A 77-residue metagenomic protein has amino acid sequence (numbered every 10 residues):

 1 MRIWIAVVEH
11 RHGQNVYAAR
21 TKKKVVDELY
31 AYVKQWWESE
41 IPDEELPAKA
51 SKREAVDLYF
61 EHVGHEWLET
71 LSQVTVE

Functional and structural regions predicted by a protein language model:
M1-Q14: Short aromatic-glycine-(Arg/Gly/Cys) micro-motifs in beta-strand/loop hairpins
V7, K22-D27, A48-A50, V56-L58: Alpha-helical interaction segments
V8-E9, R20-D43: A short, charged, amphipathic alpha-helix used as a generic interaction element across diverse proteins
V16-A18: Well-ordered beta-strand positions in beta-sheet-rich domains
K34-E77: Short, mixed-charge low-complexity intrinsically disordered segments
